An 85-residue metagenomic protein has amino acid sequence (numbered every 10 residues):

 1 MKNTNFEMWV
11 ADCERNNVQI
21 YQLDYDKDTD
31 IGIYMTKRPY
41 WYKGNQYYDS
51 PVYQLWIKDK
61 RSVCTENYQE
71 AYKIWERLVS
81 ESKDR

Functional and structural regions predicted by a protein language model:
M1-D30: Negatively charged, low-complexity tracts enriched in Asp/Glu with abundant Ser/Thr
A11, Q19-Y21, Y53, C64 (+1 more regions): N-terminal non-cleavable signal-anchor helices
R15, Y34, V52, C64-N67 (+1 more regions): Serine/proline-rich low-complexity intrinsically disordered segments, especially terminal tails, linkers
I31-R61: Short aromatic-glycine-(Arg/Gly/Cys) micro-motifs in beta-strand/loop hairpins
W56-I57, C64-K83: A short, charged, amphipathic alpha-helix used as a generic interaction element across diverse proteins
